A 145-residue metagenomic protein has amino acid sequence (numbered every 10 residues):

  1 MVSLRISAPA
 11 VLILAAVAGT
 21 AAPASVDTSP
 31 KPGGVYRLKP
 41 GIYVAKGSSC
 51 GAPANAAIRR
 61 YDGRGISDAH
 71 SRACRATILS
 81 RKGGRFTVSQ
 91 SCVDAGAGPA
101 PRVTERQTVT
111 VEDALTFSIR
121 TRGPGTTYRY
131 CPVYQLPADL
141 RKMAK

Functional and structural regions predicted by a protein language model:
M1-V11: Bacterial N-terminal signal peptides that target proteins for export
A10-A18: Bacterial N-terminal signal peptides
T20-S25: Sec/Tat signal peptide C-region and signal peptidase I cleavage site
D27-I42, S80: N-terminal helix-cap/turn-to-beta initiation motif at the start of protein domains
L38-I42, I58-I66, K82-G83, T108-F117 (+1 more regions): Short, solvent-exposed coil/turn segments at beta-strand boundaries
V44-G47: N-terminal post-signal-peptidase region of extra-cytosolic proteins
G51-D94: N-terminal glycine/threonine-rich, aromatic-flanked beta-hairpin/loop signature
S91-K145: Beta-sheet ligand-binding and adhesion/scaffold domains
